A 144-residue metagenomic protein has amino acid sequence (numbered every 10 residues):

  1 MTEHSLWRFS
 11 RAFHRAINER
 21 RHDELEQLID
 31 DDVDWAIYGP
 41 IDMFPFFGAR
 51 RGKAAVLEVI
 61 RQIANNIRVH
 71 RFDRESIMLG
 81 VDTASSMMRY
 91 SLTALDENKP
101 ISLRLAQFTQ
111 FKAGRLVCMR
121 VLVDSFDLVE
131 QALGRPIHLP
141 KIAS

Functional and structural regions predicted by a protein language model:
M1-D31, I137-S144: Short, low-complexity N-terminal intrinsically disordered segments enriched in polar/charged residues
M1-S5, R61-S144: A beta-strand edge to alpha-helix "cap/lid" segment located at domain peripheries
H4, D30-V81: A solvent-exposed, acidic/Ser-Thr-rich amphipathic alpha-helical stretch
F9, D34-I37, I41, M87 (+1 more regions): Hydrophobic alpha-helical segments and their boundary regions
R11-R21, M43-F47, Q62-N66, M87 (+1 more regions): Short, mixed-charge, low-aromatic patches
F13, E24-L25, V33, G52 (+4 more regions): Hydrophobic pocket/interface hotspot
